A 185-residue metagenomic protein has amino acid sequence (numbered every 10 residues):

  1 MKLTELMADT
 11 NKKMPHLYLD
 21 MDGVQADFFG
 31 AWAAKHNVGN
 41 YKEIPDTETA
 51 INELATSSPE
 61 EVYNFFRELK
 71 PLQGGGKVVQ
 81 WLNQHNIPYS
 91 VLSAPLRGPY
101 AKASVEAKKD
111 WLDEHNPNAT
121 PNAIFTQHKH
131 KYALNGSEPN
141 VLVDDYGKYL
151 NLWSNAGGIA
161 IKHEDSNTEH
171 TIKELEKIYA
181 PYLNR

Functional and structural regions predicted by a protein language model:
M1-H16, V24, H36, P71 (+4 more regions): Charge-dense, intrinsically disordered terminal/linker segments
L6-E60, N155: Active-site neighborhood of HAD-like aspartate-dependent phosphohydrolases
A26-F29, A34, Y89-V91, G98-K102 (+3 more regions): Short catalytic/ligand-binding loop motif for oxyanion handling, primarily in non-cytosolic enzymes, centered on
I44-E53, S57, I161-Y182: A short, conserved beta-to-alpha structural element at the edge of catalytic cores that scaffolds binding
E68-K70, G75-E106, L112: Substrate-recognition element of Asp-dependent hydrolases with the DxDx(T/V) motif
S93-N140, L150: Substrate-recognition "cap/lid" segment bordering the active-site pocket of phosphatases
N140-E176: Acidic, Mg2+-coordinating phosphoryl-transfer loop and its flanking beta/alpha structural elements, shared across
